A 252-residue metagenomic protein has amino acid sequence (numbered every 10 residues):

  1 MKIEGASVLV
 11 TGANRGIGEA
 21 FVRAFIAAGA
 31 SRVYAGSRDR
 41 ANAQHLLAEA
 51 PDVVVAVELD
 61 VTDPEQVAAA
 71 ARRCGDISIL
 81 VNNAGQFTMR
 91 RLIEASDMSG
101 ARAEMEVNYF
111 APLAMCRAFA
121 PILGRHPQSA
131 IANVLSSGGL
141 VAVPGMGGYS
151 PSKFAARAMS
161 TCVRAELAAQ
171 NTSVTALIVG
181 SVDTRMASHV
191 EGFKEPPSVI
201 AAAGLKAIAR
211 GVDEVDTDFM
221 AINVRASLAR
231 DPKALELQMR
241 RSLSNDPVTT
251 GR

Functional and structural regions predicted by a protein language model:
N14-R15: Conserved glycine-rich cofactor-binding loop
I26-H45: Conserved glycine-rich Rossmann-like NAD(P)H-binding loop of the short-chain dehydrogenase/reductase
V57-A69, M98: The beta1-alpha1 cofactor-binding region of Rossmann-like NAD(H)/NADP(H)-dependent oxidoreductases
F87-R102, G145-G148: Conserved mid-core segment of classical short-chain dehydrogenase/reductases
C116, S152: Active-site helix of classical SDR
S136: Residue(s) in the substrate-gating loop at a strand-loop-helix junction that position the organic substrate next
A176-L177, T184, S188-A226: C-terminal helical subdomain
